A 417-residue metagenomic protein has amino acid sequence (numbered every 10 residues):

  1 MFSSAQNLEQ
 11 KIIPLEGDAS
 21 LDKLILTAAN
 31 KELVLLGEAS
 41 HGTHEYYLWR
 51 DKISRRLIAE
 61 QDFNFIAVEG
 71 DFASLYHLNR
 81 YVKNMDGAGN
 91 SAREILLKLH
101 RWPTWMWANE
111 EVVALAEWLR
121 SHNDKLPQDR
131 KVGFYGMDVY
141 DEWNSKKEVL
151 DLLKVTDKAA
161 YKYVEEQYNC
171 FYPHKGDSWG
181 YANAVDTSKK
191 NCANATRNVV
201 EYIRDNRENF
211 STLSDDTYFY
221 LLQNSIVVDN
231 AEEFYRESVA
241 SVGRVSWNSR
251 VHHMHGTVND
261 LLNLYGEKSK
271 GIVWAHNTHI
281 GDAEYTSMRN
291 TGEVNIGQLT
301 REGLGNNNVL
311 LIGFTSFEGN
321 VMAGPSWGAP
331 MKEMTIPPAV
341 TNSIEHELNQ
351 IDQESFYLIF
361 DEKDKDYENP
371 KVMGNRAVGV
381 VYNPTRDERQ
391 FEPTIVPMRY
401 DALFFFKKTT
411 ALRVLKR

Functional and structural regions predicted by a protein language model:
F2-R417: Structured catalytic-domain cores with a bias toward divalent-metal coordination
